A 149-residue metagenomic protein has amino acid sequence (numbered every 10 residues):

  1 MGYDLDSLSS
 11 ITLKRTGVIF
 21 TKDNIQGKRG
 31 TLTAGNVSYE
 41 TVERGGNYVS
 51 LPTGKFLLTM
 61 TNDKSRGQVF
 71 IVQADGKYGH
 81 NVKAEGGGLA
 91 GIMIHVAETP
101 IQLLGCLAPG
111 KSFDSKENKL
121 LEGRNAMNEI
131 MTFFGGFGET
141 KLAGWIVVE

Functional and structural regions predicted by a protein language model:
M1-L121, N125-L142, E149: Cell wall/extracellular polymer interaction/catalysis modules
